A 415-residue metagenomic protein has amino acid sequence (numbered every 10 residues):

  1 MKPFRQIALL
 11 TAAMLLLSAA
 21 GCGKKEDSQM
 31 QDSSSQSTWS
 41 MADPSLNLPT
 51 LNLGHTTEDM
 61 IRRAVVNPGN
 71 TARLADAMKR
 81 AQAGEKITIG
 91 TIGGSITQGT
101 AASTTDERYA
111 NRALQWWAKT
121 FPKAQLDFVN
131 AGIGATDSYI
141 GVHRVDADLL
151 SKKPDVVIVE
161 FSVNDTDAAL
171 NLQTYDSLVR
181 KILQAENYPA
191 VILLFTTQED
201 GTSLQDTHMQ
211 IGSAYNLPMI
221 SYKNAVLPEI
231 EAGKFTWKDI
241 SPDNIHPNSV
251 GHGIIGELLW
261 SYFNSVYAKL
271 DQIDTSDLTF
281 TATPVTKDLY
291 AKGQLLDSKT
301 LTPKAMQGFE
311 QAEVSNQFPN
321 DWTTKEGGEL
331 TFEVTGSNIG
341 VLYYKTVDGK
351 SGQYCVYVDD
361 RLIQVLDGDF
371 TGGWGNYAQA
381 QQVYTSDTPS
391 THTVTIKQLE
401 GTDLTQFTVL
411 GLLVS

Functional and structural regions predicted by a protein language model:
K2-L16, C22-G90, T97-T104, P122-A124 (+4 more regions): N-terminal secretory targeting modules
S18, V129: Conserved Rossmann-like nucleotide-binding pocket used by diverse enzymes that bind dinucleotide cofactors
G90-G93, R112: Short hydrophobic beta-strand that contains or immediately precedes a catalytic carboxylate
S95-I96, G132-G134: Catalytic nucleophile serine of serine hydrolases, specifically the conserved "nucleophile elbow" pentapeptide
S95-Q98, N248: Ser/Thr-glycine-rich phosphate-binding loops at phosphate-binding pockets of nucleotides, nucleotide cofactors
R108-D127, T136, I140-D271, T323-K325 (+4 more regions): Alpha-helical cap/lid subdomain in secreted, periplasmic, or secretory-pathway luminal O-acyl-processing enzymes
